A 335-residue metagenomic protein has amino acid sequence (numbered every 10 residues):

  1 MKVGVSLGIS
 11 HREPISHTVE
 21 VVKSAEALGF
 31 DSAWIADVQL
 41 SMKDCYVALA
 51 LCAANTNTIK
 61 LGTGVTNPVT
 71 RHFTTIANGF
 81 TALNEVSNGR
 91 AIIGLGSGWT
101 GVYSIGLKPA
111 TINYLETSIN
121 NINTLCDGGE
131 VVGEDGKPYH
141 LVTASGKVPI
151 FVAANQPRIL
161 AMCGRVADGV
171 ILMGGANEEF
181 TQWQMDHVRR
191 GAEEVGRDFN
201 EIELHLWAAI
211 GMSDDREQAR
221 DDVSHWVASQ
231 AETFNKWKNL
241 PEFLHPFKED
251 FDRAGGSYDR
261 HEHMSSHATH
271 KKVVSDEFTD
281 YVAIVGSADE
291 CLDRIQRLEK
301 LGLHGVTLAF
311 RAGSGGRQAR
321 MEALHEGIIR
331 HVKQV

Functional and structural regions predicted by a protein language model:
M1-T63, V148: N-terminal beta1-alpha1-beta2 module of alpha/beta enzyme domains
V3-L7, A33-I35, K60-G64, A91-L95 (+4 more regions): Hydrophobic faces of well-ordered beta-strands that scaffold small-molecule active sites in alpha/beta enzyme cores
V3-S16, T66-F73, A144-N155, I210-S213 (+1 more regions): Active-site mouth loops of central-metabolism enzymes
E13-A25, G79, A153-M162, V223 (+1 more regions): Short, acidic/polar
K23-A27, L49-K60, F80-A91, G164-R165 (+2 more regions): Acidic (Asp/Glu)-rich catalytic clusters
S32-N55, N67, W99-V102, G175-E178 (+1 more regions): Glycine-rich, proline-tolerant flexible connector loops at the mouths of alpha/beta enzymes
Y46-T66, T70, L125, E193 (+1 more regions): Alpha-helix-loop-beta-strand connector modules within alpha/beta enzyme cores
K108-H140, T181, D186-K300: An alpha-helical appendage that flanks or caps ligand/catalytic pockets
